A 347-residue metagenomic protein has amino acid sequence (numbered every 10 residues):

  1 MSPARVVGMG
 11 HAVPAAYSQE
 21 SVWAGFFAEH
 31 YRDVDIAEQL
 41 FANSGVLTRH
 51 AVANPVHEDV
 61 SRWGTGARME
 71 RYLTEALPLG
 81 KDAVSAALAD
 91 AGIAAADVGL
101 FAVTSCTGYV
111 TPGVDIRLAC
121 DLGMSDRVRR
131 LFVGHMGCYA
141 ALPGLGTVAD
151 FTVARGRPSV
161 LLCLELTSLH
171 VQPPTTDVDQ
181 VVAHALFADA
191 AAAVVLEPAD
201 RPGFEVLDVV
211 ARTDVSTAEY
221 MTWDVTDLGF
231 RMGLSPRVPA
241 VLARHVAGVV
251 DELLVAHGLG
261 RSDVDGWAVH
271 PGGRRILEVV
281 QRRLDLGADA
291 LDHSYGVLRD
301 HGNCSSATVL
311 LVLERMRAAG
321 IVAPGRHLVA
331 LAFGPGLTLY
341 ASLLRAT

Functional and structural regions predicted by a protein language model:
M1-T74, P173-R244, G248-E252, F333 (+1 more regions): Condensing-enzyme catalytic core mediating Claisen C-C bond formation in acyl metabolism
I36, E75-A91, A191, V241-H257 (+1 more regions): Short, well-ordered amphipathic alpha-helical segments that serve as non-catalytic structural scaffolds within diverse
V46-M124, H135, R261-L277: Conserved beta-ketoacyl condensing-enzyme motif
T74, G80-K81, S85, A89-A96 (+2 more regions): Acyl-thioester C-C bond-transforming condensing/cleaving domain
T226, V255-A256, D263, R283-G287: Membrane-interfacial loop- and helix-cap regions that link adjacent transmembrane helices in polytopic membrane proteins
L242, V246, D265-G287: Active-site pocket-lining segment
S294-V309: Active-site-adjacent helical/loop segments in soluble small-molecule enzymes
